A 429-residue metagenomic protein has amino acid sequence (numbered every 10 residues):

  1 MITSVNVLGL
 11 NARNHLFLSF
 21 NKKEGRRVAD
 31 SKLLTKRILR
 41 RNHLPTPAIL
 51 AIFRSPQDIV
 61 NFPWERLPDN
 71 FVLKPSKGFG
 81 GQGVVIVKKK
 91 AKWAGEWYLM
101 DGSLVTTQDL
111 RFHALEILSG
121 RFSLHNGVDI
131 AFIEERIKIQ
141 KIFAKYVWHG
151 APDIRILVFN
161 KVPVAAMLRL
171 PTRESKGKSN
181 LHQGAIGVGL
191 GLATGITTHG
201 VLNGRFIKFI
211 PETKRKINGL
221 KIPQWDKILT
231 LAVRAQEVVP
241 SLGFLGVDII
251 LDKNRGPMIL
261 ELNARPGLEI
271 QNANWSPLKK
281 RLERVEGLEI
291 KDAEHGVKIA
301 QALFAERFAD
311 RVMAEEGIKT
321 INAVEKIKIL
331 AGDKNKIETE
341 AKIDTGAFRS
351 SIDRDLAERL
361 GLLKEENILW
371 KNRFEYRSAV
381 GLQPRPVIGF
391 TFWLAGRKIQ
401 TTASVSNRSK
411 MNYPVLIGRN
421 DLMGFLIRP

Functional and structural regions predicted by a protein language model:
S4-N21, G25-D153, N160, G346: Active-site nucleotide/adenylate-binding loops and adjacent lid/helix of ATP-dependent enzymes
V84-L110, F159-F206: Short, His- and charge-rich active-site/binding loops that engage polyanionic ligands
L118-W148, K176-D252: A long amphipathic alpha-helix within ATP-dependent nucleotide-binding catalytic cores
R155, D248-I250, E340: Short, surface-exposed charged micro-motifs
L157-F159, I250-N254, S406: Short beta-strand micro-motifs enriched in acidic
E174-Q183, E269-A273, G361-K364, M411-V415: A short, polar/proline- and glycine-enriched secondary-structure boundary/capping micro-motif
K214-P223, L251-G317: C-terminal active-site "lid" helix and adjoining low-complexity regulatory extension at the edge of ATP-using catalytic
R284-P429: Pepsin/retropepsin-fold aspartyl endopeptidases
